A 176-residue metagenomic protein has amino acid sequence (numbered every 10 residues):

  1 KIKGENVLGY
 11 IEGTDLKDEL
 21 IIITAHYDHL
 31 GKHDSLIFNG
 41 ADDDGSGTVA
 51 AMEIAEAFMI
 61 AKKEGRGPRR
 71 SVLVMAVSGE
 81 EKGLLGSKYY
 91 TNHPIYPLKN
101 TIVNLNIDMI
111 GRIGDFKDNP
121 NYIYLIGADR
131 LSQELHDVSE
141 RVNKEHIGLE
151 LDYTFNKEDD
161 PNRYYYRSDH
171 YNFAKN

Functional and structural regions predicted by a protein language model:
K1, V77-N176: Metal-dependent peptidase/peptidase-like ectodomains
K1-G40, E56, I60-R66: Soluble metallo-hydrolase cores and metallopeptidase-like ectodomains found primarily in the secretory/periplasmic
I2, S46-A50, G83: Phosphate/oxyanion-binding active-site loops and adjacent basic polyanion-contact surfaces
K17, G65-R70, P97-N100: Short helix-terminating capping/connector loops at secondary-structure junctions
K32-D42, V72, P120-Y124: Glycine- and acidic
D42-E56: Active-site alpha-helical elements of protease catalytic centers
E56-G83, N104-I107: Short helix-loop-beta-strand segments that form the rim/entrance of peptidase-like active sites
